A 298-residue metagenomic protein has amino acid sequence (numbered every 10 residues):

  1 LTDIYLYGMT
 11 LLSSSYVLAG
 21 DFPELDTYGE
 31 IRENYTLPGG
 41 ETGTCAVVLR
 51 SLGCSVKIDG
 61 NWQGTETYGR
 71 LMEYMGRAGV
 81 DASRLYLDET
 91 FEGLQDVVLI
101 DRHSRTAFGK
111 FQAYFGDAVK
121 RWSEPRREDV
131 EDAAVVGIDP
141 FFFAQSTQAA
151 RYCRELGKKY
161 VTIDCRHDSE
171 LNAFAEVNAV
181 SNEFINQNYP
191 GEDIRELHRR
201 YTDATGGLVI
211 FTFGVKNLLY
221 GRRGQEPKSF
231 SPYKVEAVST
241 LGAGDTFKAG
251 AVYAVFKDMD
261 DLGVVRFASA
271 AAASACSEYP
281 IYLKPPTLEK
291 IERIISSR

Functional and structural regions predicted by a protein language model:
L1-D59, Y68-G69: Glycine-rich phosphate/adenosyl-contacting loop at the front of the ribokinase-like
I4, E30, I194-R298: Conserved phosphate-binding/catalytic region of the ribokinase-like
L25-E30, S51-A134, E292-R298: Conserved N-terminal subdomain of the carbohydrate kinase-like
R50, R154, F256: Gly/Ala-rich phosphate-binding loop of Rossmann-like dinucleotide-binding domains, activating on the conserved
V56, A82, Y160-V161, V209: Hydrophobic beta-strand scaffold residues
V135-R199, N217: Conserved beta-alpha-beta core of the PfkB/ribokinase-like small-molecule kinase fold
